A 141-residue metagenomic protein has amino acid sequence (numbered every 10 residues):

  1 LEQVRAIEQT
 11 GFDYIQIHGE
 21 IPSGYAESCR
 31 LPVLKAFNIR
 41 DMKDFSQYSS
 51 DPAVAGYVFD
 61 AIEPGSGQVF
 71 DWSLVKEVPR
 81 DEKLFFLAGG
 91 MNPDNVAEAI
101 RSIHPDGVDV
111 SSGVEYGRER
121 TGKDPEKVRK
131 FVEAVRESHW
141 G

Functional and structural regions predicted by a protein language model:
L1-N95: Conserved anion-binding
A26-S28, I100-R101, S111-G141: C-terminal helical cap(s) of enzyme catalytic domains, especially alpha/beta-barrels
L87-H104, E115: A C-terminal functional module that forms or caps the active site or interfaces directly with catalytic machinery
P105, D109: Acidic, Mg2+-coordinating phosphoryl-transfer loop and its flanking beta/alpha structural elements, shared across
